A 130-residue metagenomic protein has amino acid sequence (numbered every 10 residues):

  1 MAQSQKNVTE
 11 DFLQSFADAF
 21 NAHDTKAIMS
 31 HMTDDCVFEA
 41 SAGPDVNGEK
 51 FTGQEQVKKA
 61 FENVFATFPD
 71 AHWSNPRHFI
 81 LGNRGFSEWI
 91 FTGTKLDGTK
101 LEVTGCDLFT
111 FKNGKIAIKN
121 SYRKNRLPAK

Functional and structural regions predicted by a protein language model:
Q3-K6, E10-D35: Short acidic-aromatic low-complexity motifs
K6, A27-R77: A solvent-exposed, acidic/Ser-Thr-rich amphipathic alpha-helical stretch
M32, F91-G93, R123: Short beta-strand segments enriched in hydrophobic/aromatic residues within well-folded beta-rich domains
V37, T99, K115-A117: Residue-level signal for well-ordered, solvent-exposed loop/turn and beta-edge residues enriched in charged/polar side
H72-W73, E88, L101-D107: Short, surface-exposed coil-to-beta transition loops
G82-F91: A short hydrophobic beta-strand element
G93-E102: Short, cysteine-centered beta-strand-loop-beta hairpins and adjacent loop/turn segments enriched in charged/polar
T104-L127: Short beta-strand edge/turn micro-motifs at domain boundaries
